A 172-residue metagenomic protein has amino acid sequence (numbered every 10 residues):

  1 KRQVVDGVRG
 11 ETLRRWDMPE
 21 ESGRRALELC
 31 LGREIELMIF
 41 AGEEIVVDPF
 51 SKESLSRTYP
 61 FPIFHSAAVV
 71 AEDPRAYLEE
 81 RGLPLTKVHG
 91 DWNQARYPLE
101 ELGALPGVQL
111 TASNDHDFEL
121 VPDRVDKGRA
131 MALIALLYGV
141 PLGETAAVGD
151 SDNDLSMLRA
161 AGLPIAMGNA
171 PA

Functional and structural regions predicted by a protein language model:
K1, A41, M167-N169: Beta->alpha turn/N-cap motifs
K1-G23, L27: Alpha-helical substrate-recognition element adjacent to the catalytic core
G23-R25, L29, R33-V148, D152-M157: Conserved acidic, metal-coordinating active-site core of Asp-based, Mg2+-dependent phosphoryl-transfer enzymes
E36, P164-A166: Short, well-ordered beta-strand core segments
G107, G162-L163: Glycine-enriched alpha-helix->loop->beta-strand junction motifs that scaffold or abut catalytic
N153-D154, M167-A172: Short, glycine/polar-rich helix-capping loops at beta-to-alpha or helix-loop-helix junctions that flank or form
